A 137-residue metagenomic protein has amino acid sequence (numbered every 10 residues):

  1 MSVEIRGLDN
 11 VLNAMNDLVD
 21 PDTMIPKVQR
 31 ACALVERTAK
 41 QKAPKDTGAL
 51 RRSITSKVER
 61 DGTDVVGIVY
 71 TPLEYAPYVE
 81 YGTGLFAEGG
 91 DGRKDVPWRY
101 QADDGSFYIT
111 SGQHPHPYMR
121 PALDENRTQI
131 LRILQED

Functional and structural regions predicted by a protein language model:
M1-G82, F86-D137: Short, Lys/Arg-rich flexible segments
